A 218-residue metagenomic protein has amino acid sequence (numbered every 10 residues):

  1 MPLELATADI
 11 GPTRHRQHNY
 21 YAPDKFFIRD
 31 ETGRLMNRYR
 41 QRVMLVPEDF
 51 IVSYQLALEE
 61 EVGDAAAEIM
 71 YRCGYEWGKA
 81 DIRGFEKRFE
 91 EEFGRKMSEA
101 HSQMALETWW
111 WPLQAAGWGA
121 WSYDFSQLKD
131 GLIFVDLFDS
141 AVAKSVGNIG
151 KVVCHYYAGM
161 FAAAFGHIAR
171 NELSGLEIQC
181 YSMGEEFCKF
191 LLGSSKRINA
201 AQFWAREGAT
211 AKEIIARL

Functional and structural regions predicted by a protein language model:
M1-F134, D139-Y156, S174-L218: N-terminal accessory segment detector
C154-R170: Active-site helix/loop of acyl-thioester processing domains in fatty-acid/polyketide metabolism, spanning hotdog-fold
